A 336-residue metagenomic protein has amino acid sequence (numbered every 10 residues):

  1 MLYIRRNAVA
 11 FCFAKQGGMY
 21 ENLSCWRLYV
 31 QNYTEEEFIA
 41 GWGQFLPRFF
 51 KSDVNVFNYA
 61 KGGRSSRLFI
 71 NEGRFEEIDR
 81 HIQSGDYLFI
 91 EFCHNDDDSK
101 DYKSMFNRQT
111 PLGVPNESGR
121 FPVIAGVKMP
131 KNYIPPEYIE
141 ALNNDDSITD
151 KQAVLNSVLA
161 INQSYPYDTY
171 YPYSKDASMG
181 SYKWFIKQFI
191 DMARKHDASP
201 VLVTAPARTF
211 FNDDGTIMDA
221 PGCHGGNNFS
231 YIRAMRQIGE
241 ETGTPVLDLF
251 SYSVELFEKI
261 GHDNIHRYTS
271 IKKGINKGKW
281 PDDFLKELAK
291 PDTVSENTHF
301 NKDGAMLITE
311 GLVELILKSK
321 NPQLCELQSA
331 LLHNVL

Functional and structural regions predicted by a protein language model:
R6-A8, C12-G17, R74-H299, M306 (+4 more regions): Alpha-helical cap/lid subdomain in secreted, periplasmic, or secretory-pathway luminal O-acyl-processing enzymes
N7-A8, N22-E35, S65, N95-D97: Catalytic nucleophile-elbow at a beta strand-turn-alpha helix junction centered on a G-D-S/GDSL motif, marking
M19-E21, N55: Residues that mark the start of a beta-strand
E36-S52: Short catalytic helix/loop segments, enriched in acidic residues and glycine and frequently bearing histidine
S52-S65: A short beta-strand-loop structural module common to alpha/beta enzyme folds
R64-G73: Structural motif
